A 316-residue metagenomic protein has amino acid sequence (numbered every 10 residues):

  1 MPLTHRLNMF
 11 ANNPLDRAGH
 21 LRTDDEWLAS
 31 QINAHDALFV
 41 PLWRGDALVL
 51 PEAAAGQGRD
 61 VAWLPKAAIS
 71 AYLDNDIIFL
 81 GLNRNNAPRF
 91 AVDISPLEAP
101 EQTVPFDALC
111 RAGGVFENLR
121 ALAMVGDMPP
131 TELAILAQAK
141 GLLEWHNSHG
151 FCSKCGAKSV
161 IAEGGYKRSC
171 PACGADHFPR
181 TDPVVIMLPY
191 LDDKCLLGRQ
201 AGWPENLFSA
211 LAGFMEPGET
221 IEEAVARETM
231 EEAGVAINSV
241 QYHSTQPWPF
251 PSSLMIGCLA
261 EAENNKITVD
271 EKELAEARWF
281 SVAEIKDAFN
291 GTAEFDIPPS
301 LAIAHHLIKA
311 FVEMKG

Functional and structural regions predicted by a protein language model:
M1-L73, I77-H149, V160, P204-F208 (+1 more regions): Nudix hydrolase/Nudix homology domain
L82-N86, L191-D193, N264: Short acidic-glycine loop/turn motifs at beta-strand connectors
A137-Y190: Cys/His-rich short segments
R168-A210, F214, A236-I237, A260: N-terminal strand-loop-strand
A175, Q246-S253: Acidic pyrophosphate-coordinating catalytic loop
P179, P204, P249-P251, T268: Short glycine/serine/proline-enriched coil/turn segments at secondary-structure junctions
A210-S244, C258, N264-K266: The catalytic Nudix box helix
L254-A277: Non-heme Fe(II)/2-oxoglutarate
